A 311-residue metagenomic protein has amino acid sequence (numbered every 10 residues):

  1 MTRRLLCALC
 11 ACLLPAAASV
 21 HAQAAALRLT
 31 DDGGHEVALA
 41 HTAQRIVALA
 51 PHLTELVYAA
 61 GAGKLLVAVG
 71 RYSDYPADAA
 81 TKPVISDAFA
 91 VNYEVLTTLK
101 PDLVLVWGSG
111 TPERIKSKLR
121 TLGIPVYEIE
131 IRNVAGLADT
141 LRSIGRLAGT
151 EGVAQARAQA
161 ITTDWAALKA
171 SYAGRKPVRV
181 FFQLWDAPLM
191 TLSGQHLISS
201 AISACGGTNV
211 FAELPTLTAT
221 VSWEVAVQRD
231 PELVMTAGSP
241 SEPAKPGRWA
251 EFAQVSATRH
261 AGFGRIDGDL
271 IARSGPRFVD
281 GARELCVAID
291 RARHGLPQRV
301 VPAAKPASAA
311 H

Functional and structural regions predicted by a protein language model:
C7-A17: Bacterial N-terminal signal peptides
A18-A24: Sec/Tat signal peptide C-region and signal peptidase I cleavage site
A26-L29, H35-E36, D102-L103, W107 (+3 more regions): Extracytoplasmic substrate-binding proteins
T30-G34, I85-E94, G110, L214-W223: Short helix-initiation/N-cap motifs at beta->coil->alpha
Q44-L99, L103-S109, V210: A short, structured surface patch at a secondary-structure boundary
A50, G108-S109, L184, L214 (+3 more regions): Short secondary-structure boundary segments
G70, Q195-T218, G262-R265: His/Asp/Glu-enriched short active-site or ligand-binding loop at hydrolase and phosphoryl-transfer sites
Y93-K100, L122, V221-D230: Short helices/loops that flank or line small-molecule/ion binding pockets
